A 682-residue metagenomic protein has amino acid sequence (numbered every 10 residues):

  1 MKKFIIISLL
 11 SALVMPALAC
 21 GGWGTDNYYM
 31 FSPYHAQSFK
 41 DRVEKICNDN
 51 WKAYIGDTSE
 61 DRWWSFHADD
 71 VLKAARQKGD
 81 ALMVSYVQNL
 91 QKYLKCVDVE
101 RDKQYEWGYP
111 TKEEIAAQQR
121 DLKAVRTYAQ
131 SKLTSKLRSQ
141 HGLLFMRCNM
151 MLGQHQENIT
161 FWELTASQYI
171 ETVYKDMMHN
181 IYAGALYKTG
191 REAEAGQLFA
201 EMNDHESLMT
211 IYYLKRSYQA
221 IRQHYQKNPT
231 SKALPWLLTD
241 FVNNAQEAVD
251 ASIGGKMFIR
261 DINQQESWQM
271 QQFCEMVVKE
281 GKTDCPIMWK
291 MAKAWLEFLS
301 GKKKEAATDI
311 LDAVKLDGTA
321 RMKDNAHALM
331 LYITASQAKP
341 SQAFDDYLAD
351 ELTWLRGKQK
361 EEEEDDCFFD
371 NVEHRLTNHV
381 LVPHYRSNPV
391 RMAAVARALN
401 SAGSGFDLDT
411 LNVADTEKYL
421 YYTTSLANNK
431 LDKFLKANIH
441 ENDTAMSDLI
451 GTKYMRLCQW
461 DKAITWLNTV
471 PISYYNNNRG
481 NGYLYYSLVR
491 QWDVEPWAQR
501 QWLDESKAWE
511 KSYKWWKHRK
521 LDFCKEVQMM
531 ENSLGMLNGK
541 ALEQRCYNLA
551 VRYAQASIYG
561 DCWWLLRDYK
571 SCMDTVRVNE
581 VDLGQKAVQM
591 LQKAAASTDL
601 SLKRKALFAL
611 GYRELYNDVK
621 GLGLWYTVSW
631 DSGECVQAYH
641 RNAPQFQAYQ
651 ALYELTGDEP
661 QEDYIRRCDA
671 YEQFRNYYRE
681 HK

Functional and structural regions predicted by a protein language model:
F4-L13: Sec-dependent N-terminal signal peptides
L13-A19: Sec/Tat signal peptide C-region and signal peptidase I cleavage site
A19-R147, L152-K682: Extracytoplasmic/secretory-pathway proteins
